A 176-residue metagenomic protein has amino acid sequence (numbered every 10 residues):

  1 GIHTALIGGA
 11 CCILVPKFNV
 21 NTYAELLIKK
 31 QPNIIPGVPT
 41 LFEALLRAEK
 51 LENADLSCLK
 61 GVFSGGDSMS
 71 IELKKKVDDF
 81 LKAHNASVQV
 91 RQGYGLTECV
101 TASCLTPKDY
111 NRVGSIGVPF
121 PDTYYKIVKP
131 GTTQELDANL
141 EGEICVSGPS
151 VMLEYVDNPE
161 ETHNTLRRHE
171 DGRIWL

Functional and structural regions predicted by a protein language model:
G1-I34, A48-E49: Conserved AMP-binding/adenylation subdomain of ANL enzymes
I7-A10, P32-G37, L46-S115, Y124: Gly/Ser/Thr-rich phosphate-binding loop
N19, K129-G131, N158, T162: Acidic/polar helix N-cap motif
N19, T40-F42, M69, V151: Alpha-helix capping/helix-boundary segments
V118-D122, I174: Short coil-to-beta-strand transition motifs
I127-V128, R167: Hydrophobic beta-strand positions
E135, N139, E143-L176: Conserved ATP-binding/catalytic segment of the ANL
